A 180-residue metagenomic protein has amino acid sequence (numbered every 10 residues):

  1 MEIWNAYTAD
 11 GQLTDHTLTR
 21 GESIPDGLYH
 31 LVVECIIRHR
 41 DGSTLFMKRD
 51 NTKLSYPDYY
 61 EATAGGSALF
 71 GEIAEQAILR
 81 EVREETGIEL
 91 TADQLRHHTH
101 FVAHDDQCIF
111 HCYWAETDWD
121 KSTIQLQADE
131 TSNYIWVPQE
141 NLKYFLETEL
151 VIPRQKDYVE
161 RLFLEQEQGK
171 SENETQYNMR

Functional and structural regions predicted by a protein language model:
M1-E34, R40: Acidic, metal-coordinating catalytic segment for phosphate/diphosphate chemistry, firing primarily on the Nudix
I3, A9, T14, R20 (+6 more regions): Glycine-rich, flexible loop/turn motifs
D10, H39-G42, D50, E116-K121 (+1 more regions): Short loop segments at secondary-structure junctions
H16, M47, H98-H100: Residue-level detector of high-confidence beta-strand sites
G21, D58, F70, H97-T99 (+2 more regions): Nudix hydrolase/Nudix homology domain
E22-V32, R40-R80, E84: Conserved Nudix-box catalytic region and its N-terminal flanking loop in Nudix hydrolases and closely related
C35, A64, Y113-A115: A structural signal for short, well-ordered beta-strand segments
E89-H98: A short coil-to-beta-strand element that immediately follows conserved catalytic motifs
